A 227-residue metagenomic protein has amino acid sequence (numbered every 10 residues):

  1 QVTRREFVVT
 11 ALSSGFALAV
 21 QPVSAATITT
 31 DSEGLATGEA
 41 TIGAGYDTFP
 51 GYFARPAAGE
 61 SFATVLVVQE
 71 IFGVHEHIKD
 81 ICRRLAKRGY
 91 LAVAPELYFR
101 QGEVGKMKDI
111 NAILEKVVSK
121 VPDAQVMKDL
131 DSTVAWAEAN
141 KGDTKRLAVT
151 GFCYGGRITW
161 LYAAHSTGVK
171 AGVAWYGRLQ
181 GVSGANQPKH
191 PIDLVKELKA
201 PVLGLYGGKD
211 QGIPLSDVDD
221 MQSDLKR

Functional and structural regions predicted by a protein language model:
Q1-G15: N-terminal secretory signal peptides and thylakoid transit peptides that target proteins across membranes
A26-A57: N-terminal cap/lid segment of alpha/beta-hydrolase-fold proteins
F62-E70: Short beta-strand element of the alpha/beta-hydrolase
H75-K79, G102, S183, P214: Short N-terminal helix/helix-N-cap motif within the alpha/beta-hydrolase-1
E76-P95, F99-R100: Short amphipathic alpha-helix adjacent to the substrate-entry channel of hydrolases
K108-A148: Gly/Ser-rich "nucleophile elbow"/oxyanion-hole loop immediately N-terminal to the catalytic nucleophile in hydrolases
S132-E197: Primarily recognizes the serine-hydrolase "nucleophile elbow" in alpha/beta-hydrolase and SGNH/GDSL folds
V182-R227: The feature captures the conserved acid-bearing segment of alpha/beta-hydrolase catalytic domains
